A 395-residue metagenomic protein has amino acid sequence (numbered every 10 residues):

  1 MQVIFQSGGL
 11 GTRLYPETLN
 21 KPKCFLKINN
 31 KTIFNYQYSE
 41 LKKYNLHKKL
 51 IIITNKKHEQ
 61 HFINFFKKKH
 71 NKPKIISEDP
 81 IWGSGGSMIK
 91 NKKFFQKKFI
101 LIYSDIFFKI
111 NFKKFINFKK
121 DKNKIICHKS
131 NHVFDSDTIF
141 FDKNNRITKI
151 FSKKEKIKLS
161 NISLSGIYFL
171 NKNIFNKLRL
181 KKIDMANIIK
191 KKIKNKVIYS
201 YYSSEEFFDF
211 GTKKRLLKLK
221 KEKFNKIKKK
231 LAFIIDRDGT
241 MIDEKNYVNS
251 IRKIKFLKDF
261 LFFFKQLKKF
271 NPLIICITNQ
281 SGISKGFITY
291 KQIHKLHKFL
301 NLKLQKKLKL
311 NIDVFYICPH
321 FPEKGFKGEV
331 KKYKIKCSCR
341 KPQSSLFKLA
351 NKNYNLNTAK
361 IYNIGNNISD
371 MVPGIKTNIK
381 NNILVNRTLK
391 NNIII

Functional and structural regions predicted by a protein language model:
M1-L19, A232-D238: N-terminal nucleotide-binding beta1-loop-alpha1 segment
Q2-F5, R13, K27, K31-F107 (+1 more regions): Conserved N-terminal catalytic core of the sugar/cofactor nucleotidyltransferase
F99-I100, F107, K113-N117, S130-V133 (+1 more regions): Catalytic-core segments of class I nucleotidyltransferases/pyrophosphorylases that form NMP-activated intermediates
K124-F141: Short beta-strand-to-loop element that shapes/binds the nucleotide-sugar donor at the catalytic cleft/hinge
K230-I274: Active-site neighborhood of HAD-like aspartate-dependent phosphohydrolases
F260, F264-L300, N311-K324: Substrate-recognition element of Asp-dependent hydrolases with the DxDx(T/V) motif
V330-I368: Conserved Lys-Pro-Asp/Glu-containing loop-to-beta segment of HAD-superfamily phosphomonoesterases, centered on
Y362-I394: Acidic, Mg2+-coordinating phosphoryl-transfer loop and its flanking beta/alpha structural elements, shared across
